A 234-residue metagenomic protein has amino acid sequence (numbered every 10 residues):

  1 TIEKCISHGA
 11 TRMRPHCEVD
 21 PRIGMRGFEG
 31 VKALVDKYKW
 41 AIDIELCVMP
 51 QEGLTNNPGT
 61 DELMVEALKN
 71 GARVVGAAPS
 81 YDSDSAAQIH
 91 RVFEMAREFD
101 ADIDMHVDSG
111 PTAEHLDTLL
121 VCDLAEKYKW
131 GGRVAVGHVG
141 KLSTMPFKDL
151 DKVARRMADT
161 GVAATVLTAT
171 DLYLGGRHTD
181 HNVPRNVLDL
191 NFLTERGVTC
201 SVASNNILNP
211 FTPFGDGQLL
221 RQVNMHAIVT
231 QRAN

Functional and structural regions predicted by a protein language model:
T1-H16, E29-K37, E62-K69: Alpha-helical scaffold segments that flank or form the walls of functional sites
T11-R12, R73, T199: Short acidic/polar active-site loop segments enriched in Thr and Asp
P15-M25, S80: Glycine-rich, proline-tolerant flexible connector loops at the mouths of alpha/beta enzymes
M25-D36, A158, G217-V229: Short, electropositive alpha-helical surface patch
M25-L46, M95-M105, L193: Alpha-helix-loop-beta-strand connector modules within alpha/beta enzyme cores
F28, K32, V65, D149-D159 (+1 more regions): Short amphipathic alpha-helices and their capping/turn segments at secondary-structure boundaries
E45-T60, E66-R185: Active-site core of metal-dependent hydrolases
D102, D123-V134, T170, L174 (+1 more regions): His/Asp/Glu-enriched, well-ordered alpha-helical/loop segment that forms or immediately abuts the divalent-metal
